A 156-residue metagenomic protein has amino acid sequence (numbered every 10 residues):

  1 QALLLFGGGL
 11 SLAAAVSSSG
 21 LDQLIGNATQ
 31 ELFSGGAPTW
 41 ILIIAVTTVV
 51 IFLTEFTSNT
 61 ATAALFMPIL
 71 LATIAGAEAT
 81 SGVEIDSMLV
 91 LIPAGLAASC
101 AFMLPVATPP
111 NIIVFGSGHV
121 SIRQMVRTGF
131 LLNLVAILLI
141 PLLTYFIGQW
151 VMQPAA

Functional and structural regions predicted by a protein language model:
Q1-L24, W40-E55: Core transmembrane alpha-helical segments of multi-pass membrane transporters/permeases
A15-D22, F52-L65, C100-P109: Short helix-coil transition sites and intra-membrane helix breaks within transmembrane domains of multi-pass
S19-S34, Q149-A156: Membrane-interface helix termini and inter-helical loops of multi-pass transporters
L24-A28, A61-A75, L91, P105-H119: Re-entrant/interfacial helical elements at transmembrane boundaries that shape and gate the permeation pathway
N27-I51, G129-L139: Entry/N-cap segments of selected transmembrane alpha helices and their immediately preceding amphipathic helices
G35-A77: Hydrophobic alpha-helical transmembrane segments of multi-pass integral membrane proteins, predominantly secondary
T39-F52, E78-M103: Alpha-helical transmembrane segments of multi-pass membrane proteins
G95-A156: Juxtamembrane and boundary regions of transmembrane helices in multi-pass small-molecule transporters and channels
